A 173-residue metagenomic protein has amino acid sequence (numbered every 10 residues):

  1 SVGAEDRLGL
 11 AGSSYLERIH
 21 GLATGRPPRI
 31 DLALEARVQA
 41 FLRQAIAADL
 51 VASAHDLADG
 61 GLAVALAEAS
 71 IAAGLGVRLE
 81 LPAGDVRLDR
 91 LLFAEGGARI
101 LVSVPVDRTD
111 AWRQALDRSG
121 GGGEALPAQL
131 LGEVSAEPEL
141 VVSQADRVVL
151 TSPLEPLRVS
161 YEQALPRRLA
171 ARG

Functional and structural regions predicted by a protein language model:
S1-G96, V106-G173: Intein/HINT protein-splicing elements and their conserved insertion hotspots or analogous self-processing inserts
L101-P105: Short hydrophobic/aromatic beta-strand micro-patches that form the beta-sheet surface supporting nucleotide- or nucleic
